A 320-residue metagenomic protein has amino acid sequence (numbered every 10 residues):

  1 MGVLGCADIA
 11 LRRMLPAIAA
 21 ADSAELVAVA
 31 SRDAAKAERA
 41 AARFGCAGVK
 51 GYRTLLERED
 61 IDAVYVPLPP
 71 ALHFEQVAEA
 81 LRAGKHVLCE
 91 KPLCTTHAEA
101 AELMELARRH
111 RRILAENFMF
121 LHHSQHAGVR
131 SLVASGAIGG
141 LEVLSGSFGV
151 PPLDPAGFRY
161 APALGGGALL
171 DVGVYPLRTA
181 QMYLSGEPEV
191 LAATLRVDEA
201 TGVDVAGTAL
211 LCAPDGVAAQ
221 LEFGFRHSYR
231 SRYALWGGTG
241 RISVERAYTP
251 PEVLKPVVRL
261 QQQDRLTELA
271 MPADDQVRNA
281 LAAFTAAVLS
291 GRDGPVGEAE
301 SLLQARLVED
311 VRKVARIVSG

Functional and structural regions predicted by a protein language model:
M1-F44, I317-G320: N-terminal Rossmann-like dinucleotide-binding module
A10, K50, C89, L114-E116 (+2 more regions): Hydrophobic residues in well-ordered beta-strands that form the structural core
A24-A28, D62-V64, G166-G167: Short active-site oxyanion
F44-L106: Beta-loop-alpha module in the N-terminal Rossmann-like domain of NAD(P)-dependent dehydrogenases, especially those
A63-V66, P214, L269, A283-G320: C-terminal helix-rich "cap/oligomerization" subdomain common to oxidoreductases
C94-L153: A contiguous active-site-proximal alpha/beta segment in oxidoreductase catalytic domains
P155-Y229, A234: Rossmann-like dinucleotide-binding domain that binds NAD(P)(H)
E199-T201, P214-A280, G297: NAD(P)-dinucleotide binding in Rossmann-like oxidoreductases
